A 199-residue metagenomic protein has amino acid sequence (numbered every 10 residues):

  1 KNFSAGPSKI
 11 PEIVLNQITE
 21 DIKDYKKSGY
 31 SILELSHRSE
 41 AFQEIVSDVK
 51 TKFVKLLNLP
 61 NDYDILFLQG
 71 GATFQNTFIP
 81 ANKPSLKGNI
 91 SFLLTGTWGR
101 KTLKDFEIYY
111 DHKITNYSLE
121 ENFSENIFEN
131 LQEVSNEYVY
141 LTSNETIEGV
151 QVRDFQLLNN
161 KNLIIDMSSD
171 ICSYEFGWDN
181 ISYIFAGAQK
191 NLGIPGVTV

Functional and structural regions predicted by a protein language model:
K1-S36: N-terminal "arm"/small-domain region of PLP-dependent enzymes with the aminotransferase-like
N2-S4, I65-Q69, F92, I114-Y117 (+3 more regions): General beta-strand structural signal in soluble alpha/beta enzymes
S8-I10, G70-Q75, G96-G99, T146 (+1 more regions): Gly/Ser/Thr-rich loops at beta-strand to alpha-helix junctions that form or flank small-molecule/cofactor-binding
S28-F78, T95-T97, D105: Conserved N-terminal alpha-helix of the aminotransferase class I/II PLP-enzyme fold
T73-V139: PLP-dependent aminotransferase-like
K101-T102, N122-F128, C172-F176, G193-T198: Short, charged, surface-exposed secondary-structure boundary motifs
F106, Y117-I171, Y183: Active-site phosphate-binding strand-loop segment of PLP-dependent enzymes
I181-V199: Active-site PLP attachment segment
